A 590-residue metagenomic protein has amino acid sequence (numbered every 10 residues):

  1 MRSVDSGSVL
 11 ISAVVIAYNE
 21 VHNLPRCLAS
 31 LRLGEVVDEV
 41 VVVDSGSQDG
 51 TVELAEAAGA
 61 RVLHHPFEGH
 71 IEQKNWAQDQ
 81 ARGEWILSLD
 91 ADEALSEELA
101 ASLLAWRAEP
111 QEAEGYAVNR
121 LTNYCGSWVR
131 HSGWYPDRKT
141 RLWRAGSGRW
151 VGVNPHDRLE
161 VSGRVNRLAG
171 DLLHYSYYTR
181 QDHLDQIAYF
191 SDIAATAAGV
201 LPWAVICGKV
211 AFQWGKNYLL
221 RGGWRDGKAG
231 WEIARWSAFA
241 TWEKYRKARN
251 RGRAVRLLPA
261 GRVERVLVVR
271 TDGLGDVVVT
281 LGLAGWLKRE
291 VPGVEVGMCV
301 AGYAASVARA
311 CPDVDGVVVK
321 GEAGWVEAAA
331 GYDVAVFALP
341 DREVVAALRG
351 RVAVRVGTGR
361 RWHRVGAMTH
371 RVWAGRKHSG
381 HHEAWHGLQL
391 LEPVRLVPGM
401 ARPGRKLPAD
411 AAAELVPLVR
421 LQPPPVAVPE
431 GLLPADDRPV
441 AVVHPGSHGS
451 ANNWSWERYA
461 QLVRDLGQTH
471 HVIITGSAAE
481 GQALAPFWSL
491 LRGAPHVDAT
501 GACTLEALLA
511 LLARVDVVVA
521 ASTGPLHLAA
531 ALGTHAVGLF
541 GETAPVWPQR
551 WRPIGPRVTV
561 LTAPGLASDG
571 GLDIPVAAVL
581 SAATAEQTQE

Functional and structural regions predicted by a protein language model:
L10-S12, E39: Cell-envelope/extracellular polymer assembly enzymes that use nucleotide-activated donors
V15, N19-L33: Short, well-formed alpha-helical segments that are part of the catalytic scaffolds of diverse glycosyltransferases
P25, D49-A58, E98-L99: Acidic helix N-cap motif at the loop->helix transition within catalytic regions of sugar-transfer enzymes
S30, D44-E53, D90, A479-E480: A conserved acidic beta->alpha catalytic loop
D38, V52-R82, H496-A499: Conserved donor nucleotide-binding strand/loop of the catalytic core
N75-Q78, W85, S96-G252: Catalytic-site signature of metal-activated, phosphate-bearing donor transferases, centered on the GT-A/GT-A-like
L87-L89, V336: Short aromatic-hydrophobic micro-motifs that form the base-stacking/packing surface for donor nucleotide recognition
R256-E590: Catalytic machinery of carbohydrate-active enzymes, primarily nucleotide-sugar-dependent glycosyltransferases
